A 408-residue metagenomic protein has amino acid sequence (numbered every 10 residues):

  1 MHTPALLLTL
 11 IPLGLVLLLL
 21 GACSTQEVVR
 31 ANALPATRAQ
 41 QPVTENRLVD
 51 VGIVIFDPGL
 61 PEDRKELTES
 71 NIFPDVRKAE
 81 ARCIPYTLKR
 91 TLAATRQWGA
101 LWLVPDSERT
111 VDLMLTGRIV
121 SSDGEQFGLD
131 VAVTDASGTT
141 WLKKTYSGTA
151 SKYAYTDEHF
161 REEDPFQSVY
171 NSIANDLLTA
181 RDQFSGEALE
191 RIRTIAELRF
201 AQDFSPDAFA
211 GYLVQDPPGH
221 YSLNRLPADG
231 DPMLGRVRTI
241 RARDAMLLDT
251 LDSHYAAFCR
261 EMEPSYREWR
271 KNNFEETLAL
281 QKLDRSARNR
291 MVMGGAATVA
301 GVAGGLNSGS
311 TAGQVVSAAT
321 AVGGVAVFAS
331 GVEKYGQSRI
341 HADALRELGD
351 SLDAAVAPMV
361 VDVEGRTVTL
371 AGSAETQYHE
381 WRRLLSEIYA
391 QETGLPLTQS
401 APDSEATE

Functional and structural regions predicted by a protein language model:
M1-I11: Bacterial N-terminal signal peptides that target proteins for export
L19-A22: C-terminal motif of bacterial Sec signal peptides marking the signal peptidase cleavage site
S24-N46, A150-R288, L306-G309, F328-E408: C-terminal/domain-edge helix-coil "capping" segments
R47-V49, I53-R109, T139, S168 (+5 more regions): N-terminal segment of the mature soluble domain
V104-R118, E190-R199: Acidic helix-start/capping segments at beta-turn-to-alpha-helix junctions
T116-T156: Amphipathic beta-strand/beta-sheet edge segments enriched in Tyr/Trp
N289-A303, V315-V332: Membrane-active amphipathic alpha-helices enriched in small hydrophobic residues
